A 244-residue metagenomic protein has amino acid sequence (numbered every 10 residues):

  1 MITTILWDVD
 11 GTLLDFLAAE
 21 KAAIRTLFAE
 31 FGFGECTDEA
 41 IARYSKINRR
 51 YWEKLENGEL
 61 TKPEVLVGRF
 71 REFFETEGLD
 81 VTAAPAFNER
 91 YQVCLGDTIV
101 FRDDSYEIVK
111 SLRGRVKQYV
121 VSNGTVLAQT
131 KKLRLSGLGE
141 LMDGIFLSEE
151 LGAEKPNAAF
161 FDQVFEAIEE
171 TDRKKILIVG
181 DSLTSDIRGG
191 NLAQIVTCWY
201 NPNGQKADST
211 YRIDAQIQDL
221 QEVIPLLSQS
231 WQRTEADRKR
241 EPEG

Functional and structural regions predicted by a protein language model:
M1-I5, A18, K110, Y119 (+1 more regions): Asp-based, Mg2+/Mn2+-dependent phosphohydrolase catalytic module
I2-D103: N-terminal helical cap/lid subdomain that shapes the substrate entry/recognition surface in HAD-like hydrolases
G32, G78, R115-V116, G137 (+1 more regions): Glycine-centered loop/turn motif at secondary-structure junctions
C94-T98, N123, E154: Transmembrane alpha-helical core positions of polytopic small-molecule transporters
D104-R115: Catalytic-core regions built around general acid/base machinery
